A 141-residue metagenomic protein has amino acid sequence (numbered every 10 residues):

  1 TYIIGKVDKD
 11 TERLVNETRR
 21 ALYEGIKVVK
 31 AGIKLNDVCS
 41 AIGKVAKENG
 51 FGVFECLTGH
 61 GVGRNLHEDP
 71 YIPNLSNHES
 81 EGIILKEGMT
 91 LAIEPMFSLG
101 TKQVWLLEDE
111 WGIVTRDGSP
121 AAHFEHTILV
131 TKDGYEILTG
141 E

Functional and structural regions predicted by a protein language model:
T1-E141: Active-site neighborhoods and metal-handling regions in enzymes and metal-associated proteins
